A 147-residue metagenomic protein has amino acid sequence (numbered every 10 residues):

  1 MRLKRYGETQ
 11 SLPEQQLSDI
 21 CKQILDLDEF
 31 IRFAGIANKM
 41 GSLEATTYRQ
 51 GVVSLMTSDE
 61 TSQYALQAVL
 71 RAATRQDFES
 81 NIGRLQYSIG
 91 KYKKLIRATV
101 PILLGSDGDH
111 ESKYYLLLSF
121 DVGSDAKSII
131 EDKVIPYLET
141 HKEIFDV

Functional and structural regions predicted by a protein language model:
M1-V147: Non-catalytic interaction/Regulatory regions outside core domains
